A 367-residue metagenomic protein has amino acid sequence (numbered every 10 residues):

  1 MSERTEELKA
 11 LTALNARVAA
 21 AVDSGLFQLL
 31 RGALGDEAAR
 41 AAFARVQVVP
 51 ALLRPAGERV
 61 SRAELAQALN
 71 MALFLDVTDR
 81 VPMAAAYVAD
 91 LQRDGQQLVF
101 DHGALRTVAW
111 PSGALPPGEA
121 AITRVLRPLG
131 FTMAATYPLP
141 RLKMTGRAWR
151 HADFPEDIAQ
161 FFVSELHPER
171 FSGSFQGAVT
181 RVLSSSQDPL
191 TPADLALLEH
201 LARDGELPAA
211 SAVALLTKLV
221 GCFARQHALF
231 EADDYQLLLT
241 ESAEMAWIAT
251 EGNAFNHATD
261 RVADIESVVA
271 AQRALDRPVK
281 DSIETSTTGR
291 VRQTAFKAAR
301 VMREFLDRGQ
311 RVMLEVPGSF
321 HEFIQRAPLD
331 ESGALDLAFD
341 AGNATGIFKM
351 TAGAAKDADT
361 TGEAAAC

Functional and structural regions predicted by a protein language model:
S2-E119, T123-C367: Extended, well-ordered protein cores
